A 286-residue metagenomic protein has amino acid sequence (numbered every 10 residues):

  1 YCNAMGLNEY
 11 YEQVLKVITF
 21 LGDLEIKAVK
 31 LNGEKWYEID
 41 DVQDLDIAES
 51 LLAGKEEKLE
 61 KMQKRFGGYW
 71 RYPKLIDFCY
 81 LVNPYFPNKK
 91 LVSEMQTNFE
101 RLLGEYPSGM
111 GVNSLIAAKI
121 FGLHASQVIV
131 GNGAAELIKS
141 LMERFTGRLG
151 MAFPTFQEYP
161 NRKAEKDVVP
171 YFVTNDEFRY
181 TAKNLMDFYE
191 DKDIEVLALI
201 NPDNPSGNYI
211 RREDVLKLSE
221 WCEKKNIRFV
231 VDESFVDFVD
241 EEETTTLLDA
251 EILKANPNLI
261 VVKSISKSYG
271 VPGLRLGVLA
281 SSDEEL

Functional and structural regions predicted by a protein language model:
Y1-N32: Catalytic-core segments of class I nucleotidyltransferases/pyrophosphorylases that form NMP-activated intermediates
K27-L31, P170-F172, V196-D203, V230-E233: Short beta-strands and strand-loop turn motifs
K30-D40: Active-site donor/metal-binding and catalytic loop motifs of nucleotide-sugar-dependent glycosylation enzymes
S50-E105, K192-D193: N-terminal "arm"/small-domain region of PLP-dependent enzymes with the aminotransferase-like
S93-E136: Conserved N-terminal alpha-helix of the aminotransferase class I/II PLP-enzyme fold
G109, N258-L286: PLP-dependent aminotransferase class I/II
E143-L199: PLP-dependent aminotransferase-like
R179-D193, P205-S268: Active-site pre-lysine segment of PLP-dependent enzymes
